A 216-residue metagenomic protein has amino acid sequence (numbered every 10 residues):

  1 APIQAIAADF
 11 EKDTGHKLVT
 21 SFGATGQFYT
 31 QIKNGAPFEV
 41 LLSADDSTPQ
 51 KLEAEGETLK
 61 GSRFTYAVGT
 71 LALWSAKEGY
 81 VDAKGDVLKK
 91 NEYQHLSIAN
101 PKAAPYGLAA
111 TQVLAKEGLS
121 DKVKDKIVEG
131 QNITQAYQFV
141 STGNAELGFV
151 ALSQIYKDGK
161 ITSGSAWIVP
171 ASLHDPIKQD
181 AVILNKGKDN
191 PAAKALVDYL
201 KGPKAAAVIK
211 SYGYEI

Functional and structural regions predicted by a protein language model:
A1-G15, V19-S21, G26, T30-A36 (+4 more regions): Exported/periplasmic ABC-transporter solute-binding proteins
L59: Short loop/turn segments at strand-loop or loop-helix junctions that form parts of catalytic or ligand-binding pockets
S62-L71: Short, glycine-/small- and polar/acidic-enriched structural segments that line small-molecule recognition paths
